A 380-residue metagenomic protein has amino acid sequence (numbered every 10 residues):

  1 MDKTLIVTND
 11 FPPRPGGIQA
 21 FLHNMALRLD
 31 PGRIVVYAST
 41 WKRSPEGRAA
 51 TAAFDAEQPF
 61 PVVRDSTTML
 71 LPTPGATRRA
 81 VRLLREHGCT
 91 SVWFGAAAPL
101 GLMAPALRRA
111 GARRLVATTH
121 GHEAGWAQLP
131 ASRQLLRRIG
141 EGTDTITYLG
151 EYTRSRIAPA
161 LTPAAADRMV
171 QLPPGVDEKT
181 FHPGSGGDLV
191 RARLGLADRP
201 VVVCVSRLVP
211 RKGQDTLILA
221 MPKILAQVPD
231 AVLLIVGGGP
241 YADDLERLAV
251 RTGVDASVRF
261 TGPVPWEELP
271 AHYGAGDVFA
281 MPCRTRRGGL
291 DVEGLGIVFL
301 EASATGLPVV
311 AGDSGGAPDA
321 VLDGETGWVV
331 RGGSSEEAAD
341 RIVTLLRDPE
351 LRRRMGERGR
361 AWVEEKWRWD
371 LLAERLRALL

Functional and structural regions predicted by a protein language model:
F94-L100: Short His-centered aromatic/hydrophobic patch
A117, R133, E141-S185, R259-T261: Donor nucleotide-sugar binding/catalytic pocket of nucleotide-sugar-dependent glycosyltransferases
T147, D188, L196-K212, I218-M221: Conserved donor-binding/catalytic core segment of Leloir-type glycosyltransferases
D230, E337, T344, L351-E365 (+1 more regions): A short, well-ordered alpha-helix in the C-terminal region of glycosyltransferases
E246-E268, V278: Nucleotide-activated donor-binding/catalytic signature segment of Leloir-type glycosyltransferases, i.e., the conserved
P263, G274-V292, L307: Acidic donor-binding loop of glycosyltransferase active sites
F299, A304, P308-A311, V321: Short hydrophobic beta-strand element within catalytic cores of glycosyltransferases and related nucleotide-activated
L322-G324, W328-S335, T344-E350: Conserved acidic donor-binding segment of nucleotide-sugar-dependent glycosyltransferases
